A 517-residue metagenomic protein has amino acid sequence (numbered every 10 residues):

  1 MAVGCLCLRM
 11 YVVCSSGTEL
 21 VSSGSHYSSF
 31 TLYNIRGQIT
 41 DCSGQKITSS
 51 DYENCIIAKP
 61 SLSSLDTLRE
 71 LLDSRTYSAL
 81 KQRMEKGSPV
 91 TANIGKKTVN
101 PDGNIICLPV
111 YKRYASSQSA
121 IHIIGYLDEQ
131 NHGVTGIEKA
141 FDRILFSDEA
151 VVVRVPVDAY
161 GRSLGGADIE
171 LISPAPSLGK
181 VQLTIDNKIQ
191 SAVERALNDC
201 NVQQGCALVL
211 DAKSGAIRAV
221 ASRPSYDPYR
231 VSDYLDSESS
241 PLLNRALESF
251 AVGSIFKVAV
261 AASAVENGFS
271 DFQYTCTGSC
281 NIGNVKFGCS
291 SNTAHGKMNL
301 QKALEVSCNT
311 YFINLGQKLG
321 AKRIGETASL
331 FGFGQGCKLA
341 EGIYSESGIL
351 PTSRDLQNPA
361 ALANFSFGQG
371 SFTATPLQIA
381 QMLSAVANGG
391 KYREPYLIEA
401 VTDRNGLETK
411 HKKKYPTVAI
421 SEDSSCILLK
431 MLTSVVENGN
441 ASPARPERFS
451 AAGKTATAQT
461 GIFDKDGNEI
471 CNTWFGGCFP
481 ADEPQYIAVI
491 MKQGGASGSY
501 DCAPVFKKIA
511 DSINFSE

Functional and structural regions predicted by a protein language model:
M1-V231, F272, G325-L330, M491-E517: Periplasmic/cell-envelope proteins involved in peptidoglycan metabolism and beta-lactam response
T48, D168, D211-S254, A262-G494 (+2 more regions): Beta-lactam-recognizing serine transpeptidase/beta-lactamase-like catalytic domain environment
